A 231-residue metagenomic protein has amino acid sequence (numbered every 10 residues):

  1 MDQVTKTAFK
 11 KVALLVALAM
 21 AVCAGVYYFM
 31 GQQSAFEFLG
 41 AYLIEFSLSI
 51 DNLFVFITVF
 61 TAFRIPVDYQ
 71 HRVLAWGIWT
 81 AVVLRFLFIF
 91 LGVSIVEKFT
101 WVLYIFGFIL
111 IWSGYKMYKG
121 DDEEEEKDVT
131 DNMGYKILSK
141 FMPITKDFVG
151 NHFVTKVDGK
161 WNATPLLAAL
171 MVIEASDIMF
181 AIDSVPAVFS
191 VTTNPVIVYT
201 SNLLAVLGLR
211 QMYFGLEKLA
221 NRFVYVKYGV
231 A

Functional and structural regions predicted by a protein language model:
M1-A231: Multi-pass alpha-helical transmembrane bundle typical of ion/small-solute transporters and intramembrane aspartyl
